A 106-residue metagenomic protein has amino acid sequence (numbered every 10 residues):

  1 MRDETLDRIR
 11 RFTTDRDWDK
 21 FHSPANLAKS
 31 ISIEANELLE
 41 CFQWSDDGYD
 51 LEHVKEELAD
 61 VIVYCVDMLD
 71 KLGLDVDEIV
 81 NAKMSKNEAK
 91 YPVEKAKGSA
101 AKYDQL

Functional and structural regions predicted by a protein language model:
M1-L106: Flexible "arm" and connector segments at domain edges
